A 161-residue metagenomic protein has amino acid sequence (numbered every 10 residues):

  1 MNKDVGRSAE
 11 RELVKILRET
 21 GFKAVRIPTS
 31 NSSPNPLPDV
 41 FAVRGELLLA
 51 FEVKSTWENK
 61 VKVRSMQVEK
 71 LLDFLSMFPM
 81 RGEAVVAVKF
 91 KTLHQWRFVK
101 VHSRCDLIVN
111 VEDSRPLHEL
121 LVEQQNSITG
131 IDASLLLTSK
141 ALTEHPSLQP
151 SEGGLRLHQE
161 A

Functional and structural regions predicted by a protein language model:
M1-T29, H94, H158-Q159: Acidic-basic catalytic patches of nuclease active cores, encompassing PD-(D/E)XK and other metal-cofactor nuclease
D4, E83-P150, L157-E160: Domain-level recognition of nuclease-like catalytic cores that cleave nucleotide substrates
L17, V40-A42, E46-W57: Conserved catalytic cores of phosphodiester-cleaving nucleases, focusing on short active-site segments
T20, V43, M77-R81: Alpha-helix C-cap/termination motif
T29-S30, V88: Residue-level "edge-of-site" marker
S33: Short, charge-patterned binding micro-sites
P36: Beta-rich catalytic cores
L48, T56-V86: Short, charged, amphipathic alpha-helix that recurs within catalytic cores of restriction-modification and other
